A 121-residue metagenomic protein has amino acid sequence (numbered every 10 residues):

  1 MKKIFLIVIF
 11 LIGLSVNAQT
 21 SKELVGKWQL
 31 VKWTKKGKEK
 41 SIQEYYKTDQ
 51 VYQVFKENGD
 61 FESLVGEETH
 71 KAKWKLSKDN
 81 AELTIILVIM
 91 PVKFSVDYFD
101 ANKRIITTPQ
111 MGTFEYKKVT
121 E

Functional and structural regions predicted by a protein language model:
M1-I4, Q19: Positively charged n-region of N-terminal signal peptides that target proteins for export
I4-G13: Sec-dependent N-terminal signal peptides
V16-E121: Lipid interaction determinants
